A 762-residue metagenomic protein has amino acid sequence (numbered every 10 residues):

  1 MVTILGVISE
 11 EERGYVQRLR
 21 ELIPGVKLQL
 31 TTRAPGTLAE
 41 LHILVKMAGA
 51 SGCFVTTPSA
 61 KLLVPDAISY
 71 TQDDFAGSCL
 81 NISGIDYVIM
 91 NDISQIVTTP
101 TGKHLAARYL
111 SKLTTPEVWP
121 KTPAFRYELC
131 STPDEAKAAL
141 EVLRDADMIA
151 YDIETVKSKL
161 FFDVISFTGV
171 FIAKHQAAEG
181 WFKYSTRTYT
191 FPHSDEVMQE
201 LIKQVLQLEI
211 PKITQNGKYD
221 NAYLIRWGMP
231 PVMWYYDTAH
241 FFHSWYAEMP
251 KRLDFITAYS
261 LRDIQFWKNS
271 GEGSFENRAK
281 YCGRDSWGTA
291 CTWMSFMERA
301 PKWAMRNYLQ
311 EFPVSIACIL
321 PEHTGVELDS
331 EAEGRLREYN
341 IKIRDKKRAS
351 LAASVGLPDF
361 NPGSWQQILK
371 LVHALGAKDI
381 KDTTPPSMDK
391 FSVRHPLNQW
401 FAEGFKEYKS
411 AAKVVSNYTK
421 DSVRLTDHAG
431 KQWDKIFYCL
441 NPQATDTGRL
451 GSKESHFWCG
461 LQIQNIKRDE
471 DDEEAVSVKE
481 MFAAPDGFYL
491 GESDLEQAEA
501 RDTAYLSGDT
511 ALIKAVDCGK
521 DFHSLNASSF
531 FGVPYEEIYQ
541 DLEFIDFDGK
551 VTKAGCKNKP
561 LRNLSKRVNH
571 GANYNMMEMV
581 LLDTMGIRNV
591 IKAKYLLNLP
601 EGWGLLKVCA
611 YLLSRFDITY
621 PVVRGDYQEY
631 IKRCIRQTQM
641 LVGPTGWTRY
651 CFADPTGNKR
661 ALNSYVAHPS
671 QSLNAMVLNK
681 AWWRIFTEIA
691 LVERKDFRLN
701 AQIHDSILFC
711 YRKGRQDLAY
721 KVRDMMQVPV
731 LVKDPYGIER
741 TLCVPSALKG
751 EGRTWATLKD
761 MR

Functional and structural regions predicted by a protein language model:
M1-W119: A polyanion-binding, active-site-adjacent surface
V2-I8, E12-L30, P120-F255, Y259 (+2 more regions): Conserved RNase H-like, two-metal-ion catalytic cores of nucleic-acid enzymes
P65-G77, I82-Y87, N91-I96, K103-A106 (+3 more regions): Metal-dependent phosphoesterase core characteristic of DEDDh/y 3'-5' exonuclease domains
T115-R187, Y259-S260, W267, S274-E474 (+4 more regions): Conserved "right-hand" nucleotidyltransferase catalytic core of DNA-directed polymerases
I149-Y151, Y235-H240, F482-E499, L581: Conserved catalytic palm subdomain of right-hand nucleotidyl-transferase polymerases, strongest for RNA-directed enzymes
S158-K159, K218-P230, H243-W245, L369-G376 (+3 more regions): Short active-site loop/helix that positions an aromatic residue
I319, H323, K378, F437 (+6 more regions): Conserved catalytic core of nucleic-acid polymerases
D724-P735: A common structural junction motif
